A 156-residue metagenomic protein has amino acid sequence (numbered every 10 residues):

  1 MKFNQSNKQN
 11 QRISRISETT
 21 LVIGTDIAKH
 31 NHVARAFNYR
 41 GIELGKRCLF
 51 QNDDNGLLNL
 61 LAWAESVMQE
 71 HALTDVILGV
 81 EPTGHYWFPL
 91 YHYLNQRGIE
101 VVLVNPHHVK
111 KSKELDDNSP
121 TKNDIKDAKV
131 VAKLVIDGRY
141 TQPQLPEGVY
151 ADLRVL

Functional and structural regions predicted by a protein language model:
M1-L156: Phosphate- and other anionic-substrate recognition elements at nucleic-acid/protein interfaces
